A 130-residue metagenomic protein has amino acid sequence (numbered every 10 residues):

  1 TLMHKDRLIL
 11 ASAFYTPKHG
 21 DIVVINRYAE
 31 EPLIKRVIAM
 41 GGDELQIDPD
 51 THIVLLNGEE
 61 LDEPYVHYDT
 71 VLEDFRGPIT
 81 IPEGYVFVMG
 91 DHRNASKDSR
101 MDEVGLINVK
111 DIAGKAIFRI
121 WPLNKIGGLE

Functional and structural regions predicted by a protein language model:
H4-E130: Soluble "head" domains of membrane/secretory-pathway proteins
